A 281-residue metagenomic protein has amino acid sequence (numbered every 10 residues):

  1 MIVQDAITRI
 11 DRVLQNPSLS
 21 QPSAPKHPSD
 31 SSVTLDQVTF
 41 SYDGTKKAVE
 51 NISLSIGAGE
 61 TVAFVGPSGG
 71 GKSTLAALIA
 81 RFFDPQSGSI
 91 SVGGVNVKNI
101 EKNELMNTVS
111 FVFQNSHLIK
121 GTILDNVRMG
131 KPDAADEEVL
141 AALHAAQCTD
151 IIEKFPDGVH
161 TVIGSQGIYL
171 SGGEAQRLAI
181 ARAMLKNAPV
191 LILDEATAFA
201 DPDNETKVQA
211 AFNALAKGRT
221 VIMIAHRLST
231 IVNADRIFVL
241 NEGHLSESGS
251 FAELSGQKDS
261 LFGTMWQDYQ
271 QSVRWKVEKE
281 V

Functional and structural regions predicted by a protein language model:
M1-V13: Cytosolic ends of transmembrane helices, especially the final helix of ABC transmembrane type-1 domains
L14, S18-P28: Pre-NBD coupling/linker segments of ABC/ABC-like ATPases
H27-V281: ABC-type nucleotide-binding domain
